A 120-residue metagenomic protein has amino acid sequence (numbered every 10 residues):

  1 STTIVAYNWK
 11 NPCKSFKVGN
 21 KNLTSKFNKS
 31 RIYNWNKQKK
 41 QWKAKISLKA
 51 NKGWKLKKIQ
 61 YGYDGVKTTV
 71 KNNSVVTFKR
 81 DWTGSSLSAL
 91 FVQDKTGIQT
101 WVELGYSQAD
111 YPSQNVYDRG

Functional and structural regions predicted by a protein language model:
S1-G120: Beta-rich interaction/scaffold domains
